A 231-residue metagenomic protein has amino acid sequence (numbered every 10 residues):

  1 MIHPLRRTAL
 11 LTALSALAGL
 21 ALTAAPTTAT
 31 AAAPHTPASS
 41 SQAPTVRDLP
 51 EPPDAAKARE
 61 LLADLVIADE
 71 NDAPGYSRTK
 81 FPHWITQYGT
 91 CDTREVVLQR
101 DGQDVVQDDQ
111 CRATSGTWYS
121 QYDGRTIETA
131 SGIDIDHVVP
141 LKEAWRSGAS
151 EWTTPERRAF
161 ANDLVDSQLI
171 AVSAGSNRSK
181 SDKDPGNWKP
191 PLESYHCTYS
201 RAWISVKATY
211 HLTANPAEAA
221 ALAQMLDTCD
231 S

Functional and structural regions predicted by a protein language model:
M1-A32: Secretory targeting and sorting signals
A24, V96, E143-S147: Active-site-proximal flexible loops/turns
A29-Q87, E218, D230: N-terminal module-boundary/linker segments of secreted carbohydrate-active enzymes
A56-L61, T93, V97, T198 (+3 more regions): Exposed alpha-helical structural elements
I67-L141: Secreted/periplasmic proteins that engage bacterial cell-wall peptidoglycan
W118-S231: Domain-level detector of nuclease and nuclease-like folds in predominantly extracellular/periplasmic contexts
